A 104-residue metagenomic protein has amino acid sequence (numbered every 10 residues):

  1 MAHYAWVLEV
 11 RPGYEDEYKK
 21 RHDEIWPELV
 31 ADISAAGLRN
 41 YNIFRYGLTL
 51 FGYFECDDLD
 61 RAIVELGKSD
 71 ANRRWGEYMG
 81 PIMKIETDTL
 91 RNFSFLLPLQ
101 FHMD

Functional and structural regions predicted by a protein language model:
M1-H3, G47: A general secondary-structure signal for short beta-strands and their flanking turns/coil in non-transmembrane regions
H3-E9: Active-site-flanking beta-strand signature of metal-NTP-handling nucleotidyl enzymes and homologous cyclase-like
W6, Y18, H22, G52: Hydrophobic pocket/interface hotspot
Y14-R39: Short amphipathic alpha-helical segments
D16-Y18, Y53, A62-V64: Short acidic, gly/pro-rich beta-turn/loop elements at beta-sheet edges and active-site/ligand-binding grooves
V30-F51, E55-L59: Short, glycine- and small/hydrophobic-rich beta-strand elements in well-ordered beta-sheets
A36-R39, D57-S94: An amphipathic, aromatic/His-enriched active-site/gating alpha helix that lines ligand/cofactor pockets
N92-D104: Long, solvent-exposed, polar/charged low-complexity segments
